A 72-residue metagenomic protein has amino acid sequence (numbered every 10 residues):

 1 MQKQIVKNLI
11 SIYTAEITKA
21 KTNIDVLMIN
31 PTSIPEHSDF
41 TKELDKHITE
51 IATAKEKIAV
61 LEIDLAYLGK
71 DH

Functional and structural regions predicted by a protein language model:
M1-H72: Extended, charge-rich alpha-helical interface modules
